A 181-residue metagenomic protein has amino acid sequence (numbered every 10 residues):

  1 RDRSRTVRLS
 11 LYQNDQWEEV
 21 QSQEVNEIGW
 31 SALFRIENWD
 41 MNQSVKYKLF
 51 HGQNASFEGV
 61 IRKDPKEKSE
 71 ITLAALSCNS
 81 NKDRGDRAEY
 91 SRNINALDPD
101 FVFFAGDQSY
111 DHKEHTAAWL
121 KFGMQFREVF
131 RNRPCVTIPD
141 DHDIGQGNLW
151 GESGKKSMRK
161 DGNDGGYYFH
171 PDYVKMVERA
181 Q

Functional and structural regions predicted by a protein language model:
R1-Q181: Divalent metal-dependent phosphoesterase catalytic cores across multiple superfamilies
